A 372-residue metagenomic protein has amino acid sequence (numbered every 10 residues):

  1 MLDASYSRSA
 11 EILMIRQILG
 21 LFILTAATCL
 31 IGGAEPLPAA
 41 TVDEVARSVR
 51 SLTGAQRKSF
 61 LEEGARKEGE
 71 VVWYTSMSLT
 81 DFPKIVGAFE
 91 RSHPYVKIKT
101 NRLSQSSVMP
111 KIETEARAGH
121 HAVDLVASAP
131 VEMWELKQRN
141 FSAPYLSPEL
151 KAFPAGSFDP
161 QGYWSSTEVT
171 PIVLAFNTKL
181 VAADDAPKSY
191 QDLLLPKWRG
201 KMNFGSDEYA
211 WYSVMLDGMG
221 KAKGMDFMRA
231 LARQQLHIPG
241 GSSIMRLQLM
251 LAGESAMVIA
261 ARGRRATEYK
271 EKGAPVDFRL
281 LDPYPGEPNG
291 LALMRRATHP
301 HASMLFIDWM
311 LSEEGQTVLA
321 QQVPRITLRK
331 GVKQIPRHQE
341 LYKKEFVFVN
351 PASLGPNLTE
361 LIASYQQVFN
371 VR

Functional and structural regions predicted by a protein language model:
L37-A129: Early extracytoplasmic/lumenal segment of secretory-pathway proteins
R117-S128, S142-A175, Q191: A structural signal for short loop-to-beta-strand junctions that line the ligand-binding cleft of periplasmic/secreted
L136-P144, G156-G162, K223, E268-L280: Ligand-binding "clamshell"
A152-A155, V169-T170, M228-R233, H237-G240 (+3 more regions): Periplasmic-binding protein-like
A175-L180, L216-G218, E287-H299, V318-L319: A bilobed periplasmic-binding-protein/Venus flytrap-type ligand-binding module shared by bacterial periplasmic
W198-D207, M310-K333: Periplasmic-binding protein-like
K201-L281: Ligand-binding pocket segment of bilobal, Venus flytrap-like solute-binding proteins
I335-R372: Extracellular/periplasmic bilobal clamshell ligand-binding domains
